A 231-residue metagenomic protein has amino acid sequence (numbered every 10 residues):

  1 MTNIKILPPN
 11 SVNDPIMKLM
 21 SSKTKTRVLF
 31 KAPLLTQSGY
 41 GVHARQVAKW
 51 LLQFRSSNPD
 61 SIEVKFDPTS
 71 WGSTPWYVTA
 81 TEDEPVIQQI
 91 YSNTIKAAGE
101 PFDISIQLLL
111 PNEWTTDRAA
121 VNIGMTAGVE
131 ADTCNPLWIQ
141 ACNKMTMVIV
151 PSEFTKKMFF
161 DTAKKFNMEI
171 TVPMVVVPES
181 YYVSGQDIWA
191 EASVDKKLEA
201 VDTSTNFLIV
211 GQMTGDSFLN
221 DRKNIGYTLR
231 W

Functional and structural regions predicted by a protein language model:
T2-G72: N-terminal subdomain of nucleotide-sugar transferases
I4-M20, L29-K31, S73-F160: Extended catalytic core of nucleotide-activated donor transferases of GT-like folds
K25-T26, A120, T205: Nucleotide donor/acceptor-binding cores
L29-A32, K65-P68, I106-L109, P178 (+1 more regions): Short beta-strand segments
K31-A32, M125-T126, P151, V177 (+1 more regions): Short hydrophobic "strand-cap" motifs at the C-terminus of beta-strands
T36, W76-D83, T214-I225: Short, flexible/disordered intra-domain loops and linkers
V42-W50, V183-W231: Conserved catalytic-core segment of nucleotide-activated headgroup transferases in glycan assembly
T146-K157, F166-S193: Donor nucleotide-sugar binding/catalytic pocket of nucleotide-sugar-dependent glycosyltransferases
